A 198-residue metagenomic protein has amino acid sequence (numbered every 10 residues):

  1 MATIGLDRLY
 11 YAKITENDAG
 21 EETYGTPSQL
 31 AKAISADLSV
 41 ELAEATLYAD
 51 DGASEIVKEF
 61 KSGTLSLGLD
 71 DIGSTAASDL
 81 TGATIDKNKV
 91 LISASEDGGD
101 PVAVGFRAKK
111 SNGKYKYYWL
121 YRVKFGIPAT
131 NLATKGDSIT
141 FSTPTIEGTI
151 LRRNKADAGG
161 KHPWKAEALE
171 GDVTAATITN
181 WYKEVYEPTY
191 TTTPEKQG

Functional and structural regions predicted by a protein language model:
M1-A77, F125-T143: Solvent-exposed edge beta-strands and adjacent loop segments that serve as assembly or binding interfaces
M1-E22, P101-Y115, P194-Q197: Short, structured interface segments that constitute the first stable element of a domain
G5-L6, A19, A43, L120 (+3 more regions): Alpha-helical structural elements
R8-L9, E22, T46, Y115-W119 (+2 more regions): Intrinsically disordered, low-complexity segments enriched in small/polar residues
Y24-Q29, Y117-V123, G160-A168: Short amphipathic beta-strand/extended segments with alternating polar/hydrophobic composition
I34, V104-F106, E167: Intrinsic disorder/low-complexity segments
E55-Y121: Structured, beta-strand-rich domain cores that present glycine/charged loop surfaces used to bind extended ligands
P128-G198: Mixed-charge, glycine-accented linear interaction segment located at domain edges/termini
